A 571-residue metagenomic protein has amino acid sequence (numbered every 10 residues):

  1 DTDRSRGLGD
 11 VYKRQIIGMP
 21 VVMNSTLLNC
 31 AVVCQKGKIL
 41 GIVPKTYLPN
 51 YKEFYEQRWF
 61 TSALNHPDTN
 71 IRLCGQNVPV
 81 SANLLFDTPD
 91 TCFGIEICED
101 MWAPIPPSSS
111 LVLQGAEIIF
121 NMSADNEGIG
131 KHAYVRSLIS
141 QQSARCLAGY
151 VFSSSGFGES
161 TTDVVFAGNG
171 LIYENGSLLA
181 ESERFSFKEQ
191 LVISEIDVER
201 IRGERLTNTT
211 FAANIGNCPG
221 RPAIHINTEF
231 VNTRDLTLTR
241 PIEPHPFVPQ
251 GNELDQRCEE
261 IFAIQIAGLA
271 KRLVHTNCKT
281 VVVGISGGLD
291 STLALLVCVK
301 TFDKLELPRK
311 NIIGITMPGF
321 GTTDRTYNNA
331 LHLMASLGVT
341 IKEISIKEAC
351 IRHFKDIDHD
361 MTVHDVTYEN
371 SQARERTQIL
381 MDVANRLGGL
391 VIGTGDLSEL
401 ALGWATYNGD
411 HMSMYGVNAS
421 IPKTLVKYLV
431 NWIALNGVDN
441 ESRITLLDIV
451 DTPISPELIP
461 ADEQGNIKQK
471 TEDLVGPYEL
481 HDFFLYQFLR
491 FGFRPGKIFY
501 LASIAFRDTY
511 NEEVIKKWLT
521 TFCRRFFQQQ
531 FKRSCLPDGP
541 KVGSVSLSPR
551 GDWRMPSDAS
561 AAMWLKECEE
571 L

Functional and structural regions predicted by a protein language model:
D1-Y12: Single conserved hydrophobic/aromatic residue that forms the stacking wall/gate of nucleotide- or nucleobase-binding
D3, L111, Q142-S143, L273 (+1 more regions): Generic structural signal for hydrophobic
D10-I17, E96-V192: CN hydrolase (nitrilase-like) catalytic-core segments centered on the catalytic cysteine and neighboring Lys/Glu
R14, N24-L27, V33, L40-G41 (+3 more regions): Active-site-adjacent helix-turn-beta-strand microarchitecture at beta-sheet edges that either contains or buttresses
G18-V21, A31, K36, V43-K45 (+8 more regions): Fold-independent oxyanion-binding glycine-rich loops and adjacent beta-strand/coil segments at enzyme active sites
N24-Q114, G130-L138, F166, F187-K188 (+2 more regions): Active-site catalytic loop in hydrolytic enzyme cores
K36, E117-I118, K279, G389: Conserved acidic residues
P89, C146-A148, F157-S160, E174 (+3 more regions): ATP/NTP-dependent adenylation/nucleotidyl-transfer catalytic domains that generate, transfer, or process NMP-activated
